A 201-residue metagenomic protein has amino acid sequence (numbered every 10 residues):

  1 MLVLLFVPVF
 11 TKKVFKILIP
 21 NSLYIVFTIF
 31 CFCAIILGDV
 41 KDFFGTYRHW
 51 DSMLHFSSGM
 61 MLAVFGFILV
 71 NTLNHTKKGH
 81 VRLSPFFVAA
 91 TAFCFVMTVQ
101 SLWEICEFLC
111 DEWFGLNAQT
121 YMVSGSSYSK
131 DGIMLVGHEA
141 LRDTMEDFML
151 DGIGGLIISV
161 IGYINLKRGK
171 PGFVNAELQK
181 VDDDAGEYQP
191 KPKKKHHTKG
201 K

Functional and structural regions predicted by a protein language model:
L5-V9, F30-I35, F67, F95-E107: Alpha-helical transmembrane segments of multi-pass membrane proteins
V9-S22, K77-L83: Membrane-interface helix-boundary motifs at transmembrane edges
V14-I17, V40-W50: Membrane-interface helix caps and helix-loop-helix hairpins in membrane proteins
F15, V70-K78, C106-C110, F114 (+2 more regions): Membrane-interfacial segments
L18-I29, D51-H55: Cytoplasmic-side transmembrane-helix entry/capping segments in multi-pass membrane proteins
F32-G45, L69, L73-N74: Membrane-helix exit/interface motif
H55-A63, F95-W103, E107-F114, Q119-G162: Alpha-helical transmembrane segments that form the membrane-embedded catalytic/substrate-binding core of multi-pass
G172-G200: Short, highly charged, low-complexity non-transmembrane loops/tails of multi-pass membrane proteins
